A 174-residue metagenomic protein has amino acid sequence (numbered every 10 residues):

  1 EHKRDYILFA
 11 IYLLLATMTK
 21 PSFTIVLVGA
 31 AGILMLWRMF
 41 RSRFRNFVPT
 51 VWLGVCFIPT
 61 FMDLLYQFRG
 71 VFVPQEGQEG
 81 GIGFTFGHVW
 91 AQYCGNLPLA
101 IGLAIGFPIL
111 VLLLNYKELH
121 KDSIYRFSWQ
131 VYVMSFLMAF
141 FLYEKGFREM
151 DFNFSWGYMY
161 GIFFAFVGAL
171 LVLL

Functional and structural regions predicted by a protein language model:
E1-R4: Membrane-interface transmembrane helices that cradle and orient dolichyl/undecaprenyl
Y6-P21, L27, G32: Membrane-interface alpha helices of multi-pass inner-membrane proteins
I11, V51, M159-I162: Internal alpha-helical transmembrane segments of multi-pass membrane proteins, especially GPCRs
P21-V26, M39-F154: Transmembrane catalytic cores of multi-pass membrane glycosyltransferases and polysaccharide-assembly enzymes
I25, F147-L173: Hydrophobic/aromatic-rich transmembrane helices and adjacent perimembrane loops
G29-R41, F163-V172: Hydrophobic transmembrane alpha-helices
